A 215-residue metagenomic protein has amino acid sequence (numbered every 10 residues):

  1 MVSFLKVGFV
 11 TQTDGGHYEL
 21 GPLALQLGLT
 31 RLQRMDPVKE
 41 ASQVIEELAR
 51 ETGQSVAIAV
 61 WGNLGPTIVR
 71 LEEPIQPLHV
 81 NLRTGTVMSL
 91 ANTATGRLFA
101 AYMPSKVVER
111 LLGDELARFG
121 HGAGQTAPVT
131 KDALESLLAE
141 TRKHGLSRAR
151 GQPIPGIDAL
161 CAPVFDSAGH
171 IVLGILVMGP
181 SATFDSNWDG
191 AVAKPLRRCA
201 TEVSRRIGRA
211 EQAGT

Functional and structural regions predicted by a protein language model:
M1-K39, E46, T201-R209: N-terminal helix-turn-helix
S3-K6, A168, P195, R209 (+1 more regions): Non-catalytic interaction/Regulatory regions outside core domains
V10-T11, I58-A59, V164: A structural signal for short hydrophobic beta-strand segments in well-ordered beta-sheet cores
D14, G62, S167-A168: Short, ordered coil/turn segments that flank beta-strands lining enzyme active or ligand-binding pockets
L29-L78, Y102-S105, D114, L134-L137: All-alpha effector-binding/dimerization core of bacterial HTH-type transcriptional repressors
L78-P153: Short, solvent-exposed recognition segments
R110-H121, A200-T215: Cysteine/selenocysteine-centered motifs that mediate thiol-based redox chemistry or coordinate metal-sulfur cofactors
Q125-C199: Extended hydrophobic
